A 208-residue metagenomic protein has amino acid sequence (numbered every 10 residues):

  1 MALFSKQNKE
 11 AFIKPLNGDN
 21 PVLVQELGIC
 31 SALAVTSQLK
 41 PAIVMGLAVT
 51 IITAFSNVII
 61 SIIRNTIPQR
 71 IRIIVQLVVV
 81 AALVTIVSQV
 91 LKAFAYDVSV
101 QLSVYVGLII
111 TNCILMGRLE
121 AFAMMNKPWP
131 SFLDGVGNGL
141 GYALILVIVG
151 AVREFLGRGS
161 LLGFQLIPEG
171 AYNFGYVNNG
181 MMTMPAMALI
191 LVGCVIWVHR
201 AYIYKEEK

Functional and structural regions predicted by a protein language model:
F12-L23: N-terminal membrane topogenic signal
K14, S61-N65, P130-N138: Short amphipathic alpha-helical coupling elements at transmembrane boundaries
I29-L33, V49-A54, A81-S88, I110-I114 (+2 more regions): Hydrophobic core segments of alpha-helical transmembrane domains in multi-pass membrane transport and ion-translocation
L39-F55, V75, S99-I110, A186: Structural signature of hydrophobic alpha-helical transmembrane segments
S56-Q69, M116-N126, R200: C-terminal ends of transmembrane helices
I67-V80, Q101-G107, D134: Cytoplasmic-side transmembrane-helix entry/capping segments in multi-pass membrane proteins
I86-Q101: Transmembrane alpha-helix boundary signature
P130-K208: C-terminal transmembrane helix-loop-helix hairpin of multi-pass membrane proteins
